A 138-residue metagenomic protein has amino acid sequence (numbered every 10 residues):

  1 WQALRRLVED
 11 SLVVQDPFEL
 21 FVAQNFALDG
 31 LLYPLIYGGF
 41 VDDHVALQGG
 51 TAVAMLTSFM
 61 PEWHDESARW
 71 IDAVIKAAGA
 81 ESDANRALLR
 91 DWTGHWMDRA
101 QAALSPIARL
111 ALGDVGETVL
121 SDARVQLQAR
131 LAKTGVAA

Functional and structural regions predicted by a protein language model:
W1-F26: Acidic/His metal-coordination segments adjacent to aromatic residues that form catalytic metal sites in metalloenzymes
A3-L7, A84, L88, W92 (+2 more regions): Exposed alpha-helical structural elements
L12-P17, A84-N85, V115: Alpha-helix capping and helix-coil boundary motifs
F21-V22, F26-L31, R109, D114 (+1 more regions): Generic hydrophobic secondary-structure signal
G30-A111: Long, repeat-rich segments with strong aromatic
H95-A138: C-terminal accessory extensions/subdomains outside the catalytic/core fold
